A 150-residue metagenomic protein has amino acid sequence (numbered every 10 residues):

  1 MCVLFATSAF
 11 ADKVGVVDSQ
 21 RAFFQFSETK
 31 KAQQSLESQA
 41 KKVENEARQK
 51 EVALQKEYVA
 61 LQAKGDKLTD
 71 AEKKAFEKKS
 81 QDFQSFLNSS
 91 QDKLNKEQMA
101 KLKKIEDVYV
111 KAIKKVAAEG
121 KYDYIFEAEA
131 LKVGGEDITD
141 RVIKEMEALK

Functional and structural regions predicted by a protein language model:
M1-C2: Sec-dependent signal peptide recognition, specifically the positively charged N-region followed immediately by
F5-A11: Sec/Tat signal peptide C-region and signal peptidase I cleavage site
D12-A128, A148-L149: Amphipathic alpha-helical segments
K132-E136: Solvent-exposed loop/turn segments connecting transmembrane beta-strands in outer-membrane beta-barrel proteins
